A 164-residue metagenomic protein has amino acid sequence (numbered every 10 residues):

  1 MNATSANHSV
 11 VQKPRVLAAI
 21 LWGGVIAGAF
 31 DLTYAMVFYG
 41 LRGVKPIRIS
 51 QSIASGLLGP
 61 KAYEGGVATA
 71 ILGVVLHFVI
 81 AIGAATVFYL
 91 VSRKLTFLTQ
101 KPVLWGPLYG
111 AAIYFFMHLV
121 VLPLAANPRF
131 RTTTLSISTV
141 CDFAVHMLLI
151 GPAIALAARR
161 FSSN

Functional and structural regions predicted by a protein language model:
M1-K13: Short, Lys/Arg-rich, polar N-terminal cytosolic tail immediately upstream of the first transmembrane signal-anchor
V11-G43: N-terminal signal-anchor transmembrane alpha helix
I20, K94-F115: Internal alpha-helical transmembrane segments of multi-pass membrane proteins
G28-A29, G110-V120: Aromatic-anchored segments of alpha-helical transmembrane domains
G40-A68: Extracytosolic (periplasmic/ER-lumenal) interhelical loops and adjacent juxtamembrane/interface segments of multi-pass
L41-R42, Y63, L119-F143: Interfacial helix-loop-helix junctions of multi-pass membrane proteins
L72-Y89: Hydrophobic alpha-helical transmembrane segments
V145-R159: Hydrophobic cores of alpha-helical transmembrane segments in multi-pass inner/ER membrane proteins, independent
